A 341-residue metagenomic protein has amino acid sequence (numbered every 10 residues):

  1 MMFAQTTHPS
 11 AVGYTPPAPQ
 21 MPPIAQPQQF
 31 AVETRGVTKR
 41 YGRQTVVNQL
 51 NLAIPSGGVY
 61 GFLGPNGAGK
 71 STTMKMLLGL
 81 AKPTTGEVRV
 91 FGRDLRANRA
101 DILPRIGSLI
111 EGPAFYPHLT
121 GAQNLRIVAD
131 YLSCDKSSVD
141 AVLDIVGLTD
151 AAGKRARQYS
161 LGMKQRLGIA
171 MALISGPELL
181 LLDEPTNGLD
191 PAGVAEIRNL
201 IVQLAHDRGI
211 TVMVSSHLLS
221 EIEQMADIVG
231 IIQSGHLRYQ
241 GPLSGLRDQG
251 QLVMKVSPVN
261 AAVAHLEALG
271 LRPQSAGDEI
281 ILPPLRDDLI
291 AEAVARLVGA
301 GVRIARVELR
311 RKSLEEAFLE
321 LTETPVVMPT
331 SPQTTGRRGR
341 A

Functional and structural regions predicted by a protein language model:
M1-T38, T324-A341: ABC-family P-loop ATPase nucleotide-binding domain
P27-T34, K39-Q233, Y239: ABC transporter nucleotide-binding domains
G64-P65, L78, Q158-M163, L173 (+3 more regions): Short, structured secondary-structure boundary patches
T85, D101, Q123, S138 (+4 more regions): An acidic, carboxylate-rich microenvironment
N124, K164, R303-R311, M328-A341: Short, basic, helix/turn surface patches
R198-P284: ABC transporter nucleotide-binding domain
Q251-P325: Short, charged/small-residue-rich alpha-helical element at the C-terminal edge of ABC transporter nucleotide-binding
